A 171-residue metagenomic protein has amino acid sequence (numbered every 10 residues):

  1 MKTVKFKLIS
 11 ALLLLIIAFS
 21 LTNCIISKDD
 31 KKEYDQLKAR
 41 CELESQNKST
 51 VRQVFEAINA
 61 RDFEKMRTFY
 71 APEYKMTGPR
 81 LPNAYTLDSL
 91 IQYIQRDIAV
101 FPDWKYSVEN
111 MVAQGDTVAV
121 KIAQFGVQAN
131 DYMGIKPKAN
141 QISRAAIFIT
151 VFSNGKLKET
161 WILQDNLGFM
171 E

Functional and structural regions predicted by a protein language model:
M1-Y34: Bacterial Sec-dependent N-terminal signal peptides
C24-P72: Short, low-complexity N-terminal intrinsically disordered segments enriched in polar/charged residues
D30-E33, K158-E171: Low-complexity, intrinsically disordered terminal/linker segments enriched in charged and Gly/Pro repeats
V51-V54, K65-R67, Y74, L90 (+2 more regions): Hydrophobic pocket/interface hotspot
E56, T68, A113, G168-M170: Carbohydrate-interacting regions of secretory-pathway proteins
F63-G115: A solvent-exposed, acidic/Ser-Thr-rich amphipathic alpha-helical stretch
Y70, V112, Q124-G126, L163-Q164: Short beta-strand segments enriched in hydrophobic/aromatic residues within well-folded beta-rich domains
A123-L157: Exposed beta-sheet edge and beta->alpha loop/turn motif
